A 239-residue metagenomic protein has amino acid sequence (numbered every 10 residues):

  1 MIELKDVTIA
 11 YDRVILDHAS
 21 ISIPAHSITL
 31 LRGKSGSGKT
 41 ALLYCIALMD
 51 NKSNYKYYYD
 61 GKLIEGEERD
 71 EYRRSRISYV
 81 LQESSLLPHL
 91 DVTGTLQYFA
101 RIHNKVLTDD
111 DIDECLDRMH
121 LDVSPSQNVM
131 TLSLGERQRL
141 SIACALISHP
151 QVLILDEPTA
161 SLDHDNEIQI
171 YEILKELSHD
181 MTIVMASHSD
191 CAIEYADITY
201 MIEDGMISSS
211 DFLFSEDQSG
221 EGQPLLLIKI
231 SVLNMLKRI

Functional and structural regions predicted by a protein language model:
A47: Helix-to-loop junction immediately C-terminal to a conserved catalytic motif
N54-E65: Conserved ABC transporter NBD signature motif
I64-S78: ABC ATPase NBD coupling module
E83, L90-I102: Q-loop/switch helix immediately C-terminal to the Walker
L107-S124: Conserved ABC ATPase "signature" region
N128-L134: Conserved ABC ATPase signature
L153-D156: Catalytic Walker B motif of ABC-type/P-loop ATPase nucleotide-binding domains
